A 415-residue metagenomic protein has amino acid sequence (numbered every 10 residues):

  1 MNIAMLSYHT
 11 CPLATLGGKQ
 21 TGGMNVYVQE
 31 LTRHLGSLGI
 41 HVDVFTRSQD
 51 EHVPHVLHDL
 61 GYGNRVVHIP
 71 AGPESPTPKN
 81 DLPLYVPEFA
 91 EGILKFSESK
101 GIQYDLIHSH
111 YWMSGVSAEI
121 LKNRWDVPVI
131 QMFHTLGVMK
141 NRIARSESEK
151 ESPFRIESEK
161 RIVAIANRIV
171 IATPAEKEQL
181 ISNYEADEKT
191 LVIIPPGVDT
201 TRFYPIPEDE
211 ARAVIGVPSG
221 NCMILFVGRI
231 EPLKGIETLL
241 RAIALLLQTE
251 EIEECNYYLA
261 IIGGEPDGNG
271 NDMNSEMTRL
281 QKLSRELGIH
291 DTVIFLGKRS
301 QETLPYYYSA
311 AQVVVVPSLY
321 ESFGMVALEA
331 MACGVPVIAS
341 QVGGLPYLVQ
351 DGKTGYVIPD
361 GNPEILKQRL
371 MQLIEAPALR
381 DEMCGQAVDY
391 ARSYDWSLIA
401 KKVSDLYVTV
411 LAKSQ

Functional and structural regions predicted by a protein language model:
M1-V66, Q415: N-terminal subdomain of nucleotide-sugar transferases
Y204-V217: A short helix/loop element that forms part of the nucleotide-sugar donor recognition site in Leloir-type
P218-K234, L240-I243, A260: Conserved donor-binding/catalytic core segment of Leloir-type glycosyltransferases
D272-R299: Nucleotide-activated donor-binding/catalytic signature segment of Leloir-type glycosyltransferases, i.e., the conserved
Y306-A311: Short alpha-helical donor nucleotide-sugar binding micro-motif in glycosyltransferases
L319: Aromatic "clamp/platform" in nucleotide-sugar-dependent glycosyltransferases that forms part of the donor/acceptor
P336-A339, V349: Short hydrophobic beta-strand element within catalytic cores of glycosyltransferases and related nucleotide-activated
D351-G352, Y356-P363, Q372-P377: Conserved acidic donor-binding segment of nucleotide-sugar-dependent glycosyltransferases
